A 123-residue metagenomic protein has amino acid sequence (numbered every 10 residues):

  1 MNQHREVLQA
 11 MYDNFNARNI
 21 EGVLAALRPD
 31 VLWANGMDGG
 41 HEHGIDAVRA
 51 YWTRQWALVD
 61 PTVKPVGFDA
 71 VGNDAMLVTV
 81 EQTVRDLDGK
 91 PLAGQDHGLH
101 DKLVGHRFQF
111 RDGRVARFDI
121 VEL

Functional and structural regions predicted by a protein language model:
Q3, R49, T53-L123: A beta-strand edge to alpha-helix "cap/lid" segment located at domain peripheries
H4, G44: Hydrophobic (often cysteine-bearing) scaffold residues that line and stabilize catalytic clefts of nucleotide/cofactor
A17-A34: Short, well-ordered alpha-helical segments enriched in acidic and aromatic residues
E21, I45-D46: Residues in well-ordered alpha-helical elements
L32-E42, R54, L58: A short gly/proline-enriched turn/hairpin at secondary-structure junctions
